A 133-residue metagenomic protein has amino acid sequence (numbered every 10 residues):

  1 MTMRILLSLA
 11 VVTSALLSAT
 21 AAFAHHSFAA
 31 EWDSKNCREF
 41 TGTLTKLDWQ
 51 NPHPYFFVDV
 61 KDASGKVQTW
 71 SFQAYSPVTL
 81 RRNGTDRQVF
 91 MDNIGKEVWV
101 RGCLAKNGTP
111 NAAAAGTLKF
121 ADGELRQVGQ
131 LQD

Functional and structural regions predicted by a protein language model:
M1-A10: Bacterial N-terminal signal peptides that target proteins for export
V11-V12, A22: Cleavable N-terminal signal peptides
F23-R38: Short boundary/loop segments of OB/S1/cold-shock single-stranded nucleic-acid-binding domains
G42-L44: Conserved hydrophobic positions within beta-strands
Q50-K61: Short aromatic-glycine-enriched beta-strand elements
R81-V100: Short nucleic-acid-contacting surface segments enriched for D/E, G, S/T with interspersed K/R
C103-L131: OB-fold/S1-family single-stranded nucleic acid-binding modules
